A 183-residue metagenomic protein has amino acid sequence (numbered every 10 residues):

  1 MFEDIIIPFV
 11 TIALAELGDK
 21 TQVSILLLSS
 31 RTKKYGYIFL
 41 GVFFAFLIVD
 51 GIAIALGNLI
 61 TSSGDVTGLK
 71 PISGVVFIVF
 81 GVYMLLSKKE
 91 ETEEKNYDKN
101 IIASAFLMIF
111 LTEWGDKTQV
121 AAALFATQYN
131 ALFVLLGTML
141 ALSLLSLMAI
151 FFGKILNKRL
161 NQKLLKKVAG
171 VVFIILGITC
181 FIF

Functional and structural regions predicted by a protein language model:
M1-L17, V79, K88-T112, V134-L136 (+1 more regions): Small-residue-enriched transmembrane helix starts and helix-helix packing motifs in multi-pass inner-membrane proteins
F2-S62, V120-M139: Juxtamembrane transmembrane-helix termini in multi-pass membrane transport proteins
D4-I7, V171, F183: Multi-pass membrane proteins that catalyze or facilitate reactions on polyprenyl-/lipid-phosphate substrates and their
A13-D19, L47, T67, P71 (+2 more regions): Hydrophobic transmembrane-helix microenvironments that flank and shape a buried ionizable site
G18-Q22, L85-L86, G115-Q119, I182: Short loop/beta submotifs within extracellular cysteine-rich repeat domains
K34-E94, M148-V171, I178-F181: Membrane helix-loop-helix hairpins that form the core translocation module of multi-pass transporters
L111-A122, I175-F183: Hydrophobic alpha-helical transmembrane segments in multi-pass integral membrane proteins
E113-K166: A generic hydrophobic-segment detector
